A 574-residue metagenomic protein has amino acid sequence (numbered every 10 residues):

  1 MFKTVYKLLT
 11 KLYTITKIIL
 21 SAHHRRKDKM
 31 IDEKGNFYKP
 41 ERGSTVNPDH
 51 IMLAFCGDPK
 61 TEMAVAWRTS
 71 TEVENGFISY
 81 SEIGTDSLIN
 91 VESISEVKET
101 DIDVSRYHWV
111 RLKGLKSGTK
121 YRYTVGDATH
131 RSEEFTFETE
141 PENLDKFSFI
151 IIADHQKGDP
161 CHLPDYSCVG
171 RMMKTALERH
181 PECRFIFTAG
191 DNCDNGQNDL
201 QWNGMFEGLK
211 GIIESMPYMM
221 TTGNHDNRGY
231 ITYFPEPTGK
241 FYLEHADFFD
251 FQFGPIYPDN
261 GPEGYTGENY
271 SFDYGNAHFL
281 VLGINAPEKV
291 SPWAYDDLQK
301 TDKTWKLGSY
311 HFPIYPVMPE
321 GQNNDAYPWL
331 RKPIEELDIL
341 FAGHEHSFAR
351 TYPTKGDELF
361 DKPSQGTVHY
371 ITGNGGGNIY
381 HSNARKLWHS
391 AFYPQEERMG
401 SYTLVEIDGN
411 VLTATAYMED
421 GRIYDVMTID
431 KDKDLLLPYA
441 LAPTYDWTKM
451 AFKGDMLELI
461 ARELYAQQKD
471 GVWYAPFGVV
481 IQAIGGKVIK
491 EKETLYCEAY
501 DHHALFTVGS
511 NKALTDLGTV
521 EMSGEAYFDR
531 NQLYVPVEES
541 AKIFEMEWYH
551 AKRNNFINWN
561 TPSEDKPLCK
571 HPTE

Functional and structural regions predicted by a protein language model:
F2-D159, E178-R179, D408, T415-Y445: Acidic, histidine-bearing metal-coordination/catalytic regions of metal-dependent phosphoesterases
D86-D103, I151-G170, G196, F234-L243 (+3 more regions): Acidic/histidine-rich helix-loop elements that form or flank divalent-metal/phosphate-binding sites at the catalytic
W109-L112, K120-P141, L200-W305, W329 (+4 more regions): Extended active-site neighborhood of metal-dependent phosphoesterases/phosphodiesterases
F147-T221, D226-N227: Conserved, compact domain cores that house catalytic/ligand-binding motifs in diverse enzymes and effector modules
I151-A153, F185-D191, Y218-N224, L282-G283 (+3 more regions): Active-site neighborhood of phospho(di)ester-bond hydrolases with catalytic His/Asp-centered motifs
D165-M172, A189, Q201, M205-G208 (+8 more regions): Stable alpha-helical elements in mature extracytoplasmic
P316-Y327: Outer-membrane beta-barrel translocator/channel fold
L437-E574: Primary recognition of N-terminal secretory signal peptides and signal-anchoring hydrophobic helices
